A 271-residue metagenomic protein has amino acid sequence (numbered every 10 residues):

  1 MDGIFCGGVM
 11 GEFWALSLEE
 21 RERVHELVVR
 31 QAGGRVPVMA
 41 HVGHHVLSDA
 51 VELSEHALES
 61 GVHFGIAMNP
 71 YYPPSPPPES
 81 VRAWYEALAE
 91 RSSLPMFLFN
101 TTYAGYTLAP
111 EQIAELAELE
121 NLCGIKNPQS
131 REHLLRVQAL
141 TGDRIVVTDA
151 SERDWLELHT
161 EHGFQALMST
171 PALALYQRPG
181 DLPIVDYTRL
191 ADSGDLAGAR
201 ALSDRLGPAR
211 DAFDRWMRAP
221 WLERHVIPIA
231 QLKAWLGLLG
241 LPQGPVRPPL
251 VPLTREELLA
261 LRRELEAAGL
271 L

Functional and structural regions predicted by a protein language model:
M1, T160-F164, P171-L271: C-terminal alpha-helical cap/extension of soluble enzyme domains
M1-G105, V251, L271: Active-site beta->alpha loop and helix N-cap motifs at the rims of alpha/beta catalytic domains
L16-L18, E52, P77-S80, A109-P110 (+3 more regions): Short secondary-structure transition/capping segments
H25, A50, Y85, L134 (+2 more regions): A general structural signal for well-ordered alpha-helical segments in protein cores
L53-H56, S60, E115-E120, V146 (+1 more regions): A short, hydrophobic/aromatic-rich structural module that often spans a beta strand with its adjoining loop
A87-E90, T102-R215: Catalytic alpha/beta core domains of metabolic enzymes, predominantly
